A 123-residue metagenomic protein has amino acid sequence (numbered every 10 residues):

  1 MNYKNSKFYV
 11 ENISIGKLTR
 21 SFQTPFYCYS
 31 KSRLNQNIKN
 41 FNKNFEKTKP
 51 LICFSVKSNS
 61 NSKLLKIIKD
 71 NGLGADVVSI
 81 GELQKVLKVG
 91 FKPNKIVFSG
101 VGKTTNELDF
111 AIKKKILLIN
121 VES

Functional and structural regions predicted by a protein language model:
M1-L118: A charged N-terminal "starter" segment
